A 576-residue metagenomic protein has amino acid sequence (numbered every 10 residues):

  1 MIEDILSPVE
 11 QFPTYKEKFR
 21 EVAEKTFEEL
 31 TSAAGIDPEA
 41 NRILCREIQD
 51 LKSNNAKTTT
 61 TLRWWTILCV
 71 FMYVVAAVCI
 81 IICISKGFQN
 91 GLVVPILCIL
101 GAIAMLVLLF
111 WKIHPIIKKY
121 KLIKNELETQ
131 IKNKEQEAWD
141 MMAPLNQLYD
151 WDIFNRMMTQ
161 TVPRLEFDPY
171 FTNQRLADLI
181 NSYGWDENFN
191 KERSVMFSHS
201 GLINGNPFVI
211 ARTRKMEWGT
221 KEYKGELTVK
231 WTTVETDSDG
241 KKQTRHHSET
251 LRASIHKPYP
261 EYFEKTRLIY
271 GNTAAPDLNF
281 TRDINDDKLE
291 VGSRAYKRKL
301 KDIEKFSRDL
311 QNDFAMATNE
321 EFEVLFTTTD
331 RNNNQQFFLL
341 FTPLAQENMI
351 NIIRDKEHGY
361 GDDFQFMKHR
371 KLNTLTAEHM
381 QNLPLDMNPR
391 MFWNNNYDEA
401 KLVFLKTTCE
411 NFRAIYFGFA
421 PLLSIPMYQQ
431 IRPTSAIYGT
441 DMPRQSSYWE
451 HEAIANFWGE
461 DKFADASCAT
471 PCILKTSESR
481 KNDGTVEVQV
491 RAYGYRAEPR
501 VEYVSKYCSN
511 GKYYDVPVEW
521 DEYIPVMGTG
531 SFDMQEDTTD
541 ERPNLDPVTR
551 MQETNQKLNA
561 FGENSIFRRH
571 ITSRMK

Functional and structural regions predicted by a protein language model:
M1-R63, K134-L148, D152-Q160: Basic, amphipathic N-terminal segments
F12, K16, D37, L106 (+15 more regions): Intrinsic-disorder-associated interaction segments
L44, I113-E226, F567, I571-R574: N-terminal topogenic membrane-targeting module
T58-K134: Transmembrane alpha-helical hairpins and terminal membrane-anchor modules
Y73-A76, I80, D152, R156-T159 (+1 more regions): Short alpha-helical interface elements
A177-Y503: Structured extramembrane domains adjacent to transmembrane segments
T440-K576: Charged, long alpha-helical assembly modules
